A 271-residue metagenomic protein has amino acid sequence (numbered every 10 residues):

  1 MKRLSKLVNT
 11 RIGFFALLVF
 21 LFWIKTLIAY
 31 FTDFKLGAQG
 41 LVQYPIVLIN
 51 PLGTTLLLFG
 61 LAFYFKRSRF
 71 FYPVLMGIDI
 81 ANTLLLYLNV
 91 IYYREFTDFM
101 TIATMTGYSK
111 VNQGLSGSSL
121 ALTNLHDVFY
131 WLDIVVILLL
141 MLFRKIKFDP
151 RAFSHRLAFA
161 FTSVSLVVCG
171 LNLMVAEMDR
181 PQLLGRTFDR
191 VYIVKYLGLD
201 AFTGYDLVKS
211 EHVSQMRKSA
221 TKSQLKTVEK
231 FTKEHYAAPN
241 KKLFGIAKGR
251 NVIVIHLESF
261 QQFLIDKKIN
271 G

Functional and structural regions predicted by a protein language model:
K2-V208: Transmembrane and membrane-interface helices of multi-pass, inner-membrane envelope-modifying transferases
L197-G271: Soluble catalytic regions of membrane-associated enzymes that act on cell-envelope and secretory-pathway components
